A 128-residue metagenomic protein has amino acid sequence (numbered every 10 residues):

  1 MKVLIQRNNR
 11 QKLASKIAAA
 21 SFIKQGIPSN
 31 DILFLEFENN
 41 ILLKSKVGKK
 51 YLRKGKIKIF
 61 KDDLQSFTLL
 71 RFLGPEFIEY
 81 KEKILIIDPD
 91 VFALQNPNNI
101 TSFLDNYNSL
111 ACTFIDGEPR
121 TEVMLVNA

Functional and structural regions predicted by a protein language model:
M1-A128: Glycosyltransferase catalytic domains, chiefly GT-A lineage
